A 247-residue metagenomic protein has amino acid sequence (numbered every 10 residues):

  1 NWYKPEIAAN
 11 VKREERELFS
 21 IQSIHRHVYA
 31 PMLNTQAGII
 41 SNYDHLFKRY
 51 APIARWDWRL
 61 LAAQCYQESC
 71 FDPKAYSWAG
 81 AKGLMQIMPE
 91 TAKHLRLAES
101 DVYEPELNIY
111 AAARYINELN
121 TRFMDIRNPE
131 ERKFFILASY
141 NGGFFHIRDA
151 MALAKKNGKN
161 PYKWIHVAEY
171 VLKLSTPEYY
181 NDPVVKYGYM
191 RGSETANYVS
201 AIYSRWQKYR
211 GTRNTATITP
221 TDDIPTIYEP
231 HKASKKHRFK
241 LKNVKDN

Functional and structural regions predicted by a protein language model:
N1-F19, S41, A196-V199, Y203-R210: Extended ligand-binding regions for polar small-molecule ligands
Q22-F71, E106-I109, F123-R127, T215 (+1 more regions): Export/targeting segments at the very N-terminus of extracytoplasmic proteins
S23-Y29, S69-W78, H94, L119-R122 (+1 more regions): Secretory-pathway/luminal and periplasmic proteins that interact with or process carbohydrate-rich
A30-A37, F47-Y50, D72-A75, H94-P105 (+3 more regions): Second-shell loop/turn segments in exported
D57-A63, K82, E130-A138: Alpha-helical scaffolds flanking conserved acidic
K74-S100, L107-E118, T176-P177, I202: Substrate-binding/active-site groove segments that recognize and process beta-1,4-linked N-acetyl-hexosamine
E131-K208: Catalytic and substrate-binding regions of cell-wall glycan-acting enzymes that process beta-1,4-linked
E194-N247: Low-complexity, Gly/Ser/Thr/Pro-rich intrinsically disordered linker/tail segments
